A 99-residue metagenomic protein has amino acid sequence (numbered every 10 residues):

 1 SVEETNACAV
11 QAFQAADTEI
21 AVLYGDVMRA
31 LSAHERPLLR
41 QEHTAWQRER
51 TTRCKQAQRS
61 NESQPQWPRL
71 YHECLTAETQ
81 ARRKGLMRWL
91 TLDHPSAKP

Functional and structural regions predicted by a protein language model:
S1-P99: N-terminal alpha-helical modules
